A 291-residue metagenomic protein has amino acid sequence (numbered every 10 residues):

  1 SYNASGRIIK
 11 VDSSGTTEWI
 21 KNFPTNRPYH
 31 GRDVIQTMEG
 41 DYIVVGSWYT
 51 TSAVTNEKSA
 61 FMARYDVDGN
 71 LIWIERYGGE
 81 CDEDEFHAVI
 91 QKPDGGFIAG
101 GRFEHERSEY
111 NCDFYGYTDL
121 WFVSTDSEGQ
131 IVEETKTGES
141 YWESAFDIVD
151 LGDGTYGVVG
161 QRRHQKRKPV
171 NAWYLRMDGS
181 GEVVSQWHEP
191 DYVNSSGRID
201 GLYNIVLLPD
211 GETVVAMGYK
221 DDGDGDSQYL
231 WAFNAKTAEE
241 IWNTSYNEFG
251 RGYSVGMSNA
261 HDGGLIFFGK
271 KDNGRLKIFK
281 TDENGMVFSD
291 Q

Functional and structural regions predicted by a protein language model:
S1-Q291: A sequence-level/structural motif corresponding to short, flexible coil/turn segments enriched in small polar residues
